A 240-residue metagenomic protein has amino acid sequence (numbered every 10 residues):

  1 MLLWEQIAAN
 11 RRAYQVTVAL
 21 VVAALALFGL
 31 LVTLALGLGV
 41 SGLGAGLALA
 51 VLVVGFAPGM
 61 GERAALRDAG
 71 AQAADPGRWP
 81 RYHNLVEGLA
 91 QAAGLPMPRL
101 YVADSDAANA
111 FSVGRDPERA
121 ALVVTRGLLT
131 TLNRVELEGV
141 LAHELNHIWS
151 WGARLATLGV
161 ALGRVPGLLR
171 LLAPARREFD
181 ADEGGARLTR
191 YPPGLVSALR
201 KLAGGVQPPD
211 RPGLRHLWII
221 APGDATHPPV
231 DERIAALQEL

Functional and structural regions predicted by a protein language model:
M1-F111, L162-L171, A175-F179, T189 (+2 more regions): Hydrophobic or amphipathic, alpha-helical segments that drive membrane association/targeting
E62, V86, V124, G139-H147 (+2 more regions): Active-site recognition of the HExxH zinc-binding catalytic motif
A92-R119, L171-P174, G185-L240: Active-site-proximal gating segments in proteases and membrane effectors
V123-G139, L172-A175: Short pre-active-site segment immediately N-terminal to the catalytic Zn-binding motif
L145-A161, P192-P193: Catalytic Zn2+-binding segment of zinc metalloproteases
